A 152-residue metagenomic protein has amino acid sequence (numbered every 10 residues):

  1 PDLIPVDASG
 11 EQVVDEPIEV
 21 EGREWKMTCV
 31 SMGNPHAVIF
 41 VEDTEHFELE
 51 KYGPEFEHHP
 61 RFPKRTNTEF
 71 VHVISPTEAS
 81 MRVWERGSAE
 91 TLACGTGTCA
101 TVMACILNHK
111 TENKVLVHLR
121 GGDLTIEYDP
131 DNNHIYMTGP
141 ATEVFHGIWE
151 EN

Functional and structural regions predicted by a protein language model:
P1-T91, M103-N152: Active-site proximal loop and beta-alpha junction motif in alpha/beta enzyme cores
T96-T98: Helical hairpin unit composed of two closely spaced alpha helices linked by a short loop
